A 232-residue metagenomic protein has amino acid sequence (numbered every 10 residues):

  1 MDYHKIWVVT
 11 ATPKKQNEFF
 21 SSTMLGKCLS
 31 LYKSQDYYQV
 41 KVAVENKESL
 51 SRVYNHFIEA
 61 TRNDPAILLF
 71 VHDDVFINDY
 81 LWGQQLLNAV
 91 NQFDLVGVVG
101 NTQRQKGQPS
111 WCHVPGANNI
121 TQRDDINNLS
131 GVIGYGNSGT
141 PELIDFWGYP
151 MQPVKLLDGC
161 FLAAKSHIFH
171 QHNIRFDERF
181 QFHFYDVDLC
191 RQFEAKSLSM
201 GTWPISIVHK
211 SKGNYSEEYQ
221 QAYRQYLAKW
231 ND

Functional and structural regions predicted by a protein language model:
M1-K33, Y37-V44: N-proximal low-complexity "stem/linker" segments adjacent to membrane-targeting elements
T10, L156-L157, H167, F176-D232: C-terminal catalytic/acceptor-binding lobe
E45-V53, I58, I77-N78, F182-H183: A short, glycine-/small-residue-rich helix N-cap motif at loop->alpha-helix starts within glycosyltransferase
K47, F76, Y80-L129: Conserved donor NDP-sugar-binding/catalytic core segment of glycosyltransferases
N55-I67: Active-site nucleotide-sugar/metal-binding loop of Leloir-type enzymes
P65-F76: Short beta-strand-to-loop acidic/aromatic patch adjacent to the donor-nucleotide binding site
N127-A164: A recurrent flexible, glycine/aromatic-enriched loop bordering the glycosyltransferase active site that acts as
